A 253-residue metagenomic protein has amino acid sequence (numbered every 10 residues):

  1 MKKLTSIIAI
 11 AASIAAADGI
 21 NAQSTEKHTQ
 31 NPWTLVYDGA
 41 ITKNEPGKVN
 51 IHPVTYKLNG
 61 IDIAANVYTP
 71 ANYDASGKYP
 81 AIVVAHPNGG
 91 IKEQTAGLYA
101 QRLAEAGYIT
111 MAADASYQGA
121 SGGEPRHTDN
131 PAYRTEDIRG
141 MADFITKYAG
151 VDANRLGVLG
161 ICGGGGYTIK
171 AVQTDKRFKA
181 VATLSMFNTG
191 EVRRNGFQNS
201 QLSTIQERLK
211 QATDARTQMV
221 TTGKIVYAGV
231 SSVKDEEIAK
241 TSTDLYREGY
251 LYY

Functional and structural regions predicted by a protein language model:
T29-G77: N-terminal cap/lid segment of alpha/beta-hydrolase-fold proteins
S76-P87: Short beta-strand element of the alpha/beta-hydrolase
G89-Q101, A115: The serine-hydrolase catalytic nucleophile loop
R102-G122: Conserved alpha/beta-hydrolase
T128-A149: Alpha/beta-hydrolase active-site loop
A149-C162: Alpha/beta-hydrolase fold nucleophile elbow
G160-K170: Glycine-rich nucleophile elbow surrounding the catalytic serine of serine-hydrolase chemistry
I169-Y252: Alpha/beta-hydrolase-fold enzymes
